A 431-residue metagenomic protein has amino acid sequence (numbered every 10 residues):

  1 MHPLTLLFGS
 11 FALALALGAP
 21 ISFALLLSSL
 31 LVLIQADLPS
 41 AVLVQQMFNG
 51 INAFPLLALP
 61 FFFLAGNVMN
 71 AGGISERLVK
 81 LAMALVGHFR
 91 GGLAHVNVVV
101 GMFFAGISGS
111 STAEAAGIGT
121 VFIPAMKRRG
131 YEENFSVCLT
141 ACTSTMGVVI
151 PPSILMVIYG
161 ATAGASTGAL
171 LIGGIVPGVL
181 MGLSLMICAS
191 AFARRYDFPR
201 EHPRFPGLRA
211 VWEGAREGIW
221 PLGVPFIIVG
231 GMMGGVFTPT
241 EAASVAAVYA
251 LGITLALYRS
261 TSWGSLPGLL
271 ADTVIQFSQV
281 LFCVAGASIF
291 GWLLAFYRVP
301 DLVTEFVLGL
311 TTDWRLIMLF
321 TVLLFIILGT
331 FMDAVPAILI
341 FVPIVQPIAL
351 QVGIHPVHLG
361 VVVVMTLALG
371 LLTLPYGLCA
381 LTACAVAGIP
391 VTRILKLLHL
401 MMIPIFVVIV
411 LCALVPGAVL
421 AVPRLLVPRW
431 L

Functional and structural regions predicted by a protein language model:
M1-L431: Alpha-helical transmembrane segments of multi-pass membrane transport proteins
